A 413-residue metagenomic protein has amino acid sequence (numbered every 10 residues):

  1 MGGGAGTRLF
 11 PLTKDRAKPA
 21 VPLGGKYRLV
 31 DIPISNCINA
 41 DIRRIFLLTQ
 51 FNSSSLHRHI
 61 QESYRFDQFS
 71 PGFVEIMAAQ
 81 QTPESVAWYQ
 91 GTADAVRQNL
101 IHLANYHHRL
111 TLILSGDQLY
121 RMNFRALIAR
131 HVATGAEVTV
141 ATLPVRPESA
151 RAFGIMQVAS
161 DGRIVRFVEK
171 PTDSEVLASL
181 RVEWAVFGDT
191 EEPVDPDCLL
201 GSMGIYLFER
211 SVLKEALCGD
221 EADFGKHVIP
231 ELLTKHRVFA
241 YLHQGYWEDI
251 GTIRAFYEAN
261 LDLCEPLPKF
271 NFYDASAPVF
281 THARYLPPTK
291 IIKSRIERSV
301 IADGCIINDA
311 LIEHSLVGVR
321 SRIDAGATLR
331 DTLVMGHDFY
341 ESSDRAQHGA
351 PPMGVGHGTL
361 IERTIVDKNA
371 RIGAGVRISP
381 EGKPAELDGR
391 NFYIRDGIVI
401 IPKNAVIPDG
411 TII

Functional and structural regions predicted by a protein language model:
M1-G4: Short, hydrophobic/glycine-enriched beta-strand segments
G6-P11, E175-S179: Short acidic/His/Gly/Ser-rich catalytic and metal-binding motifs that mark active-site loops of diverse hydrolases
R8-A17, P22-R130, V158-S160, P171 (+5 more regions): Conserved N-terminal catalytic core of the sugar/cofactor nucleotidyltransferase
P22, T142, Q157, L207-E209 (+2 more regions): Short, well-ordered beta-strand micro-motif
L47-T49, T142, I365: Short internal beta-strands
Y64, H107, R121-L207, G219-D220: Conserved core of the sugar-phosphate nucleotidyltransferase
A185-P196, R210-I413: Left-handed beta-helix
